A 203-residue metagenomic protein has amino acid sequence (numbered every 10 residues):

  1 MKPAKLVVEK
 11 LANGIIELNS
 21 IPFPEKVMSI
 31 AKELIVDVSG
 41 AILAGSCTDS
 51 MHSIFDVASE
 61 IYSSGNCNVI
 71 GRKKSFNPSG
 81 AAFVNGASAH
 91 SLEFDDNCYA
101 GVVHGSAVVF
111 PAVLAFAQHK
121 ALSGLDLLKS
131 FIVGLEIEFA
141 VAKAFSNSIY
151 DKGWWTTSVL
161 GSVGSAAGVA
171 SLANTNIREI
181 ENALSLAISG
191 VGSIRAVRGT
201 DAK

Functional and structural regions predicted by a protein language model:
M1-K203: N-terminal core-entry segment
